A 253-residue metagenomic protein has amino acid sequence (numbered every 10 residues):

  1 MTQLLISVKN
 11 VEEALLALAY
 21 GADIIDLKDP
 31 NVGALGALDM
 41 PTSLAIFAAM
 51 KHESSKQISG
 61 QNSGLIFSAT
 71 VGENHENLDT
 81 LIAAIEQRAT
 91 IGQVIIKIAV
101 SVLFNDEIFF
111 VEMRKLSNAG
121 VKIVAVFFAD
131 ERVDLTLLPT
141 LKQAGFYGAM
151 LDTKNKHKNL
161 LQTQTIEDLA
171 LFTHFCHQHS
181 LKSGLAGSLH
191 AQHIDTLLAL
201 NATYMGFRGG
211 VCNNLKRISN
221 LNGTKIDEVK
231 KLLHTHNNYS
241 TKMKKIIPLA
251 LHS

Functional and structural regions predicted by a protein language model:
Q3-L18: N-terminal basic/disordered segments at the start of proteins
L4-I6, I25-L27, L65-V71, V94-I98 (+4 more regions): Hydrophobic faces of well-ordered beta-strands that scaffold small-molecule active sites in alpha/beta enzyme cores
E12-L16, E76-T90, R132-T140, L189-Y204: Catalytic cores of alpha/beta
I25-L35, Q93-L103, M150-K158, A202-G223: Glycine-rich phosphate-binding active-site loops on the catalytic face of alpha/beta enzymes
D29, S43-F47, G64-F109, F128-E131: Active-site beta->alpha loop and helix N-cap motifs at the rims of alpha/beta catalytic domains
D39-S43, L81-I85, F110-E112, L138-T140 (+2 more regions): Charged helix-capping and loop-helix junction motifs
P41-T42, I46-F47, F109, C212-S253: C-terminal helical cap(s) of enzyme catalytic domains, especially alpha/beta-barrels
F128-D168: Histidine/lysine/aspartate-rich catalytic loop segments that bind and position anionic ligands
